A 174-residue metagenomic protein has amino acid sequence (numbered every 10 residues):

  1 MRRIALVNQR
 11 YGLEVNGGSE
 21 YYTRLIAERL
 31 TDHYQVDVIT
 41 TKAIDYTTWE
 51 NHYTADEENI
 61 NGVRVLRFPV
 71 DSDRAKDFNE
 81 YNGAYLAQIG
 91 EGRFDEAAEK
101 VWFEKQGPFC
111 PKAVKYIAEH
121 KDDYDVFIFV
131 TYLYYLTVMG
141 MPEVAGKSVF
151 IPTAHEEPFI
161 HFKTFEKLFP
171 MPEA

Functional and structural regions predicted by a protein language model:
M1-P69, D122: N-terminal subdomain of nucleotide-sugar transferases
Q9, V130-L133, P152-H155: Histidine-centered beta-alpha loop that forms part of the nucleotide-sugar donor binding/catalytic region in diverse
L13, D45-T47, R74-K76, Y135-V138 (+1 more regions): Short catalytic/ligand-binding loop motif for oxyanion handling, primarily in non-cytosolic enzymes, centered on
E14-V15, V101-G107, I151-P158: Short, flexible loop segments at the rims of nucleotide/cofactor-binding pockets, characterized by
D37, V149, P172-A174: A short beta-strand/loop micro-motif in the catalytic core of glycosyltransferases that engages the nucleotide-sugar
T41-E119: A conserved catalytic-core segment of Leloir-type glycosyltransferases
T47, E99-V114, Y124-G146: An aromatic- and histidine-rich active-site surface loop
A118, L136-T137, P142-E143, H155-A174: Membrane-proximal helix-turn-helix segments that form the acceptor-binding/catalytic region of lipid-linked
